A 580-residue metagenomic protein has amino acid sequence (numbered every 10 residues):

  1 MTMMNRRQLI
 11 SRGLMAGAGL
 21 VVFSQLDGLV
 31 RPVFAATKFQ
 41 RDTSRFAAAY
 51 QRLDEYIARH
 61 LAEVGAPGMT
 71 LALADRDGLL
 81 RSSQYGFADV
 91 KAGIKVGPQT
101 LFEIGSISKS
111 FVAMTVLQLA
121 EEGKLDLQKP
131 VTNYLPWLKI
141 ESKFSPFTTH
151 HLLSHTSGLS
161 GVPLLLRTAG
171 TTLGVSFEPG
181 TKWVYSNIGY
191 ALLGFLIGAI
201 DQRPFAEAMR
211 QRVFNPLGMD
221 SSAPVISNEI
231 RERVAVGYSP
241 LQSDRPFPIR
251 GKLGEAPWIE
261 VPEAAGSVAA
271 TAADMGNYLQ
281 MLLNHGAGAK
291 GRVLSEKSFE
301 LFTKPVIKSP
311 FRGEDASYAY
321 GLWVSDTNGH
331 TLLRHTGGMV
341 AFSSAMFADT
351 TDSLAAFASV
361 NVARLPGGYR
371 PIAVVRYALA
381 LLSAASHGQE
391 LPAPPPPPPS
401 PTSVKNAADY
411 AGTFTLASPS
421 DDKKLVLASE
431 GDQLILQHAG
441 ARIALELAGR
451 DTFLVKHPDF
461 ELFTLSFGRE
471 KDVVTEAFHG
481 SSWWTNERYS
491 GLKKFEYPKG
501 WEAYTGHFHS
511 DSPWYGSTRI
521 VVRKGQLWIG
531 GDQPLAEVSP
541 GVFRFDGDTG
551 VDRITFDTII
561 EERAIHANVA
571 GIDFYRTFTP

Functional and structural regions predicted by a protein language model:
M1-G17: N-terminal secretory signal peptides and thylakoid transit peptides that target proteins across membranes
L14, F34-S83, G198-R203, E207-Q211 (+3 more regions): Catalytic loop of the DD-peptidase/beta-lactamase superfamily, centered on the K-T-G motif and neighboring
G17-Q25: Bacterial N-terminal signal peptides
L26-A36: Signal peptide processing junction and immediate N-terminal pro/mature segment of secreted/exported proteins
A36-F39, F87-D89, P130-L138, T168-T172 (+1 more regions): Short linear capping/connector segments at secondary-structure termini
R52-L53, R59-A72, K91-H151, S176-G189 (+2 more regions): Short active-site loop at a secondary-structure junction that contains or immediately precedes the catalytic residue(s)
G68, P98, E103-I107, L119-S160 (+5 more regions): Active-site helix/loop module of the DD-peptidase/beta-lactamase fold, centered on the serine-lysine SxxK catalytic
F147-T148, T168-G170, E178, Y185-I188 (+6 more regions): Short, solvent-exposed loop/turn segments at the edges of secondary structure
